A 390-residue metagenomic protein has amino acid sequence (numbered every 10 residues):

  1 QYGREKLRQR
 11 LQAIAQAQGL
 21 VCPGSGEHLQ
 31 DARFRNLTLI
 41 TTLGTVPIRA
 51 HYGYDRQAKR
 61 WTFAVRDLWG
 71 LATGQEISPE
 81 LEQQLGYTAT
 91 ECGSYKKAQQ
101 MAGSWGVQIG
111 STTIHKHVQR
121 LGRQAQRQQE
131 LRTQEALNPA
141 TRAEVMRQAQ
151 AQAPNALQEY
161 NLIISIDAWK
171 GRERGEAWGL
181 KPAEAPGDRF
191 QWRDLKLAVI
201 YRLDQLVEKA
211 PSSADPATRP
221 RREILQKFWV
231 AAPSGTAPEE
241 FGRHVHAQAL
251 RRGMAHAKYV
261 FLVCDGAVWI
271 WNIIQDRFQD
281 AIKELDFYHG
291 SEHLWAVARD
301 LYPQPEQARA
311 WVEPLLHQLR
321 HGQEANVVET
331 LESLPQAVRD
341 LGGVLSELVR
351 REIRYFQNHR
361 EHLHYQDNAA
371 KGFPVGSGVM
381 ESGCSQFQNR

Functional and structural regions predicted by a protein language model:
Q1-G19: N-terminal alpha-helical interaction blocks
Q1-L7, H51-R390: Catalytic center-proximal scaffold of phosphoryl-transfer enzymes
L11, A15, P47, V207-A210: Generic low-complexity, intrinsically disordered sequence content enriched in small uncharged/hydrophobic residues
I14-G19, R35, I48-H51: Short metal-coordination and nucleic-acid-contact micro-motifs, chiefly zinc-binding Cys/His arrays
L20-T38, Q366-K371: Short acidic, Pro/Gly- and aromatic-enriched capping/linker segments at domain boundaries
C22-E27, T42-G44, R56-R60: Short Cys/His-rich metal-coordination motifs, predominantly Zn2+-binding knuckles/fingers
L39-R49: Short linker/helix segments within small regulatory modules
